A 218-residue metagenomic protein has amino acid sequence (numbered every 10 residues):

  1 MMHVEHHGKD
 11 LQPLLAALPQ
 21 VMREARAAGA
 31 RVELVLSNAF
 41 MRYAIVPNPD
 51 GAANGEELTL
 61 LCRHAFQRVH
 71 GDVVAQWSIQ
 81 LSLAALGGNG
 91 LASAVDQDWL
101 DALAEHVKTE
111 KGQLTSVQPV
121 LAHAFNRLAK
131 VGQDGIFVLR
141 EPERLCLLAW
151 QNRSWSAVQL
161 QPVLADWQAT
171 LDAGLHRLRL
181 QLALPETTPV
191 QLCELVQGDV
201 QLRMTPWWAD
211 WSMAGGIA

Functional and structural regions predicted by a protein language model:
M1-A218: Hydrophobic/aromatic-enriched cytosolic interaction surfaces used to assemble or bind macromolecules
